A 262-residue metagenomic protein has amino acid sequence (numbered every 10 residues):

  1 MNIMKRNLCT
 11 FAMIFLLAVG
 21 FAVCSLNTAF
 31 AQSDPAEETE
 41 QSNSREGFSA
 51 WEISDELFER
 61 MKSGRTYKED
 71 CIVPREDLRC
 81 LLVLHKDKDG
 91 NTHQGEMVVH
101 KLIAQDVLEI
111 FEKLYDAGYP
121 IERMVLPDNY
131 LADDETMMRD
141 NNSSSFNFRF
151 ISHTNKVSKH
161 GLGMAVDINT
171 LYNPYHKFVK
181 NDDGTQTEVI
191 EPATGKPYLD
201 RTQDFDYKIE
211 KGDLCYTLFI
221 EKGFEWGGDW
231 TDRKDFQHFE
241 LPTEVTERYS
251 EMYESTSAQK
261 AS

Functional and structural regions predicted by a protein language model:
N2-A12: Bacterial N-terminal signal peptides that target proteins for export
A12-V23: Bacterial N-terminal signal peptides
F21-A36: Sec-dependent signal peptide cleavage junction
S33-N91: N-terminal module-boundary/linker segments of secreted carbohydrate-active enzymes
V73-M138: Active-site acidic/histidine clusters and adjacent loop/turn architecture that either coordinate catalytic ions
L84-K86, A104, E109-P120, R149 (+3 more regions): Structured segments of extracytoplasmic/periplasmic soluble domains in secreted or envelope-associated proteins
I121, T136-L171: Mid-length scaffold segments of soluble, non-membrane domains
I151-H153, T170-S262: Catalytic cores and adjacent binding grooves of peptidoglycan-active enzymes
